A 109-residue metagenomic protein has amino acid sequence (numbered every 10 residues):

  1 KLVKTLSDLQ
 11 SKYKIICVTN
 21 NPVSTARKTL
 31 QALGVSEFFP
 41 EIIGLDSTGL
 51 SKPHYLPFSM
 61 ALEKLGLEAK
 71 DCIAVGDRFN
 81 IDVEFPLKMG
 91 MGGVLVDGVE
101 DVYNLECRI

Functional and structural regions predicted by a protein language model:
V3-S7, Y13-I109: Asp-based, Mg2+/Mn2+-dependent phosphohydrolase catalytic module
